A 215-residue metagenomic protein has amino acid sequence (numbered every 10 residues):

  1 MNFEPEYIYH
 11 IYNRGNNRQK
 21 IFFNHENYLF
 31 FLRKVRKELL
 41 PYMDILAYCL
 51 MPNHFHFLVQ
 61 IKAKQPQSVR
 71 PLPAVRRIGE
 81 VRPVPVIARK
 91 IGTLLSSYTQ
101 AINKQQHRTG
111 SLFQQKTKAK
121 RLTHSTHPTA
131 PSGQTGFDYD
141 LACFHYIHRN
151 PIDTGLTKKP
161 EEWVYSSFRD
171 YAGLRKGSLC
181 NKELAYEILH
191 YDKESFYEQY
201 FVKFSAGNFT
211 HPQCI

Functional and structural regions predicted by a protein language model:
M1-A47, M51, I61-I215: Short Pro-Cys-Gly-centered "Cys-loop" motif that presents a nucleophilic cysteine in a tight turn
H54-H56: Structural motif
